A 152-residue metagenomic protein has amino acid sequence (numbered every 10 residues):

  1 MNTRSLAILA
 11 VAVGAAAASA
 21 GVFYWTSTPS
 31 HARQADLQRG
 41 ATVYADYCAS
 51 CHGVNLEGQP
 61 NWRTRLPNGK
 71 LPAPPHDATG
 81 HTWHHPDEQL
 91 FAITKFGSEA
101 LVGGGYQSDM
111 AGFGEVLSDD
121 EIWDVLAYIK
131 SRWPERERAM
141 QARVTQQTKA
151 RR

Functional and structural regions predicted by a protein language model:
M1-S5: Positively charged n-region of N-terminal signal peptides that target proteins for export
I8-G21: Hydrophobic membrane-insertion alpha-helices, especially the h-region of bacterial N-terminal signal peptides
A18-A45, A139-V144, T148-R152: Electrostatic cytochrome c docking/interface patches
A35, A41-P72, F96-Y106, R132-A139: Periplasmic/extracellular electron-transfer cofactor-ligation site, primarily the c-type cytochrome heme-c attachment
D36, Y44, P86, L90 (+1 more regions): Stable alpha-helical elements in mature extracytoplasmic
A41, E57-F91, D109-L117: Gly/Gly-Pro-rich "capping" loops immediately C-terminal to redox-active cysteine motifs in periplasmic/lumenal
V102-R152: Flexible coil segments in periplasmic/lumen-exposed cytochrome c-class electron-transfer proteins
